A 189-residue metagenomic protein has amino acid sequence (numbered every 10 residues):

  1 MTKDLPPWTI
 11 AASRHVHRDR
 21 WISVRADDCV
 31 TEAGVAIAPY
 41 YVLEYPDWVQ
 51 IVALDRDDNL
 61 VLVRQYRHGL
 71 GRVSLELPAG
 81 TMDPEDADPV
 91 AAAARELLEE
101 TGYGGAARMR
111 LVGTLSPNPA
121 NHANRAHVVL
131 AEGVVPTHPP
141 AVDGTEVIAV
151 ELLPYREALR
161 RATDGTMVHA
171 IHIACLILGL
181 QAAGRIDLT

Functional and structural regions predicted by a protein language model:
T2-W8, V73, L111, A120-H122 (+3 more regions): Nudix hydrolase/Nudix homology domain
K3-P7, L43-Y45, Q50-R95, E99 (+3 more regions): Conserved Nudix-box catalytic region and its N-terminal flanking loop in Nudix hydrolases and closely related
A12-V52, R56: Acidic, metal-coordinating catalytic segment for phosphate/diphosphate chemistry, firing primarily on the Nudix
S13-H15, G113-N118: Short, solvent-exposed loop/turn elements at beta->coil junctions and helix N-caps that rim active or binding pockets
V24-A26, L62, V128-L130, V150-L152: Conserved hydrophobic/aromatic beta-strand scaffold that supports enzyme active sites
A26-A33, N118-T137: Active-site-adjacent beta-strand/loop module that shapes the phosphate/pyrophosphate-binding cleft
A33-G34, D55-D57, Y66, E132-P136 (+2 more regions): Short loop segments at secondary-structure junctions
G104-V112: A short coil-to-beta-strand element that immediately follows conserved catalytic motifs
